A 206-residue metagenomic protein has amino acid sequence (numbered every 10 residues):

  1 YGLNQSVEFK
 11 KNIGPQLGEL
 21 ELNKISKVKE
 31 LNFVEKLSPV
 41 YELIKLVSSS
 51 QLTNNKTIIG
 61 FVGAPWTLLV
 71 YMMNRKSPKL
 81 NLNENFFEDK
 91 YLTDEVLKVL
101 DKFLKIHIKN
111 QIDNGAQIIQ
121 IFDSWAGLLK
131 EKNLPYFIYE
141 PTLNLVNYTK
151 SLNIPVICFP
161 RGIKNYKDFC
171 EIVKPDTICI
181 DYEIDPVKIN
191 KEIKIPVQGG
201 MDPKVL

Functional and structural regions predicted by a protein language model:
Y1, G60-P65, F122-S124, R161: Short, well-ordered beta-to-alpha junction loops that form the rim of enzyme active sites and present histidine/acidic
Y1-L20, S26-F33, A116-P135: Glycine-rich, proline-tolerant flexible connector loops at the mouths of alpha/beta enzymes
K10-N110: Active-site-proximal, glycine-rich beta->alpha crossover segments in alpha/beta enzymes that shape flexible
Y41-E42, L129-T142, Y182-I195: Active-site-adjacent beta->alpha loops and helix N-cap segments on the catalytic face of soluble alpha/beta enzymes
S49, N74-I121, L128-V156, K167-D176: Alpha/beta enzyme core
N55-I59, I118, T177: Beta-sheet entry/capping signal
W66-L69, A126-L129, P135, V156-I157 (+2 more regions): Short, small-residue-enriched loops and turns at beta-alpha junctions that line or gate enzyme active sites
N147-L206: Catalytic-face loop-and-helix region of soluble metabolic enzyme cores
